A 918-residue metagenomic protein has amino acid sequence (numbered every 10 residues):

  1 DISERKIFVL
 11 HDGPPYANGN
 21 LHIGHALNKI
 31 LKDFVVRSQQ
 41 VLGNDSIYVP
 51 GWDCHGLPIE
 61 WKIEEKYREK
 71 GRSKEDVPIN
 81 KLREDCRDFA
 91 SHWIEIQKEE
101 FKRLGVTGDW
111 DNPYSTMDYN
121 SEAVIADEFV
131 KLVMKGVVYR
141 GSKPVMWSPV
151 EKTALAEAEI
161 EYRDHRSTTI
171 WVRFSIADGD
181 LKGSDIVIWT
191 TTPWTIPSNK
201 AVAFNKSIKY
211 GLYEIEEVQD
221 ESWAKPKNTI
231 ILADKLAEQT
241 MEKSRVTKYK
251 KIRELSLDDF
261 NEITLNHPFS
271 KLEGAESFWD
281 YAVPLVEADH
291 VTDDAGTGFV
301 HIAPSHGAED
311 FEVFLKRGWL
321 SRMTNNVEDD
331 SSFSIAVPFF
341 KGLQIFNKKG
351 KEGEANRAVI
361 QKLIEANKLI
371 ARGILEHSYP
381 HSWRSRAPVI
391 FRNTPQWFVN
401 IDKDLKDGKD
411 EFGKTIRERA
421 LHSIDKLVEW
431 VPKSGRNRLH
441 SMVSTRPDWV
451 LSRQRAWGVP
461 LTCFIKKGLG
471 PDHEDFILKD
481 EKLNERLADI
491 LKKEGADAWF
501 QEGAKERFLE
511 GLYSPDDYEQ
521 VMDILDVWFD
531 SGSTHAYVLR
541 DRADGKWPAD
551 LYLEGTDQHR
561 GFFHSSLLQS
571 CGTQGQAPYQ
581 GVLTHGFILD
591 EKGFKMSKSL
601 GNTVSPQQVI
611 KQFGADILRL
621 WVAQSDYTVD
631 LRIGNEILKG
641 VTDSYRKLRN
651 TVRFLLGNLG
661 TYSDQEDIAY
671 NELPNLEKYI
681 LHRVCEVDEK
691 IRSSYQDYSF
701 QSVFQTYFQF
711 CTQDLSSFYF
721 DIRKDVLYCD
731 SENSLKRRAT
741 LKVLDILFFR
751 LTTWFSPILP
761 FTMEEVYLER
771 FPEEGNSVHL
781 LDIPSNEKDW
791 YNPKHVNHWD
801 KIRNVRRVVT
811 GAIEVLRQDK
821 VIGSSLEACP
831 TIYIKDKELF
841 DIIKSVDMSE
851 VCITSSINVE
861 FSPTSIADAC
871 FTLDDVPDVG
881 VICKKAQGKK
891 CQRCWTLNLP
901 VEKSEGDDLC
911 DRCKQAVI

Functional and structural regions predicted by a protein language model:
D1, E64-S198, E216-Q219, E262-T264 (+12 more regions): Residue patterns forming the tRNA-binding/recognition surfaces of aminoacyl-tRNA synthetases and related DALR
I2-G13, I23-L27, L31, G51 (+19 more regions): Secondary-structure capping and boundary motifs in well-ordered enzyme cores
I2-I63, I125, I188-T190, W194-T195 (+7 more regions): N-terminal catalytic cores of NTP/NDP-binding nucleotidyl/phosphoryl-transfer enzymes
D53, V145, P149, L155-E161 (+8 more regions): Acidic, turn-prone loop/beta-hairpin segments
V133-I160, T240-K248, F260, N266-P268 (+1 more regions): Amphipathic alpha-helical
S148, S382, K466, E510-S514 (+2 more regions): Short cysteine-rich clusters marking metal-coordination/redox-active sites
I176-D178, D289, R317-D330, R455-W457 (+1 more regions): Alpha-helical recognition segments enriched in aromatics with Gly/Pro capping that present substrate-recognition
A201, I208-F299, A308, E312: Protease-associated
